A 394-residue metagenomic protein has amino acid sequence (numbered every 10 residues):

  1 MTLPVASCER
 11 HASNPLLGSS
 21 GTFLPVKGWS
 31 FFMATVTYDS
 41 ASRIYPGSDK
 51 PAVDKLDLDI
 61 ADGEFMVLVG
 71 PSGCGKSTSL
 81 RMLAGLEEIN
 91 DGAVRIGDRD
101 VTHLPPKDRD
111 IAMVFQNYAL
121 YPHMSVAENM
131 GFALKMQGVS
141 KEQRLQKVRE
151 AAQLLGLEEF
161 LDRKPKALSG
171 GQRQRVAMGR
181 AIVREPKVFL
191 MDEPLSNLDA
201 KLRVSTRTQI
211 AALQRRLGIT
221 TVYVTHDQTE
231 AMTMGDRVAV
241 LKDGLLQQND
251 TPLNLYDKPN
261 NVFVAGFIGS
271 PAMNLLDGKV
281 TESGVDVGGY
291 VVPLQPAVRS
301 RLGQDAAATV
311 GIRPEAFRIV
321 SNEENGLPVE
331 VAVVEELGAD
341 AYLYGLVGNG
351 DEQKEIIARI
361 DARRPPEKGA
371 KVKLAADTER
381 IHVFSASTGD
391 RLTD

Functional and structural regions predicted by a protein language model:
T37, D59, R95, K373-A375: ABC ATPase nucleotide-binding domain
V69-P71: The feature captures the beta-strand-to-loop junction immediately N-terminal to the Walker
A84: Helix-to-loop junction immediately C-terminal to a conserved catalytic motif
N90-A93, Q143, D243, I381: Conserved coupling/switch loops of ABC nucleotide-binding domains, chiefly the family-specific signature
G92-D100: Conserved ABC transporter NBD signature motif
P106-F263: ABC ATPase nucleotide-binding domains
P271-M273, V280-D394: Non-catalytic connector elements of ABC transporters
